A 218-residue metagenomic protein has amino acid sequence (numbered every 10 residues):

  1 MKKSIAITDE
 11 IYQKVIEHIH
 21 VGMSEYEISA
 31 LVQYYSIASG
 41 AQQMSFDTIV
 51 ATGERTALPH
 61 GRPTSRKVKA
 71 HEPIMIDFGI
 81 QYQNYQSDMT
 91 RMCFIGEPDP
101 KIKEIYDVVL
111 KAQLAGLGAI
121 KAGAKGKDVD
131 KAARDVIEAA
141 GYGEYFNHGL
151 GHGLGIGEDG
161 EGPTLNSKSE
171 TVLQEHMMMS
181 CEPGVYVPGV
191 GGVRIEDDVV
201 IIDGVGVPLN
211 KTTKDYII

Functional and structural regions predicted by a protein language model:
K2-I218: Active-site neighborhoods and metal-handling regions in enzymes and metal-associated proteins
